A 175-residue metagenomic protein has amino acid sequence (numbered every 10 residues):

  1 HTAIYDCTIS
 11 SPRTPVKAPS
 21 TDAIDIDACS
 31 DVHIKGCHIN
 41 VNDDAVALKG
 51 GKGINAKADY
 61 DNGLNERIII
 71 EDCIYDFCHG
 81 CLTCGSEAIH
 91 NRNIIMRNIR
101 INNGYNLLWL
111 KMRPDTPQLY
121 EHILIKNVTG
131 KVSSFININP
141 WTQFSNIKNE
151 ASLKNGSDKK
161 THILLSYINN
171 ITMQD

Functional and structural regions predicted by a protein language model:
H1-D175: Extracellular/periplasmic carbohydrate-active domains that bind, remodel, or depolymerize complex polysaccharides
